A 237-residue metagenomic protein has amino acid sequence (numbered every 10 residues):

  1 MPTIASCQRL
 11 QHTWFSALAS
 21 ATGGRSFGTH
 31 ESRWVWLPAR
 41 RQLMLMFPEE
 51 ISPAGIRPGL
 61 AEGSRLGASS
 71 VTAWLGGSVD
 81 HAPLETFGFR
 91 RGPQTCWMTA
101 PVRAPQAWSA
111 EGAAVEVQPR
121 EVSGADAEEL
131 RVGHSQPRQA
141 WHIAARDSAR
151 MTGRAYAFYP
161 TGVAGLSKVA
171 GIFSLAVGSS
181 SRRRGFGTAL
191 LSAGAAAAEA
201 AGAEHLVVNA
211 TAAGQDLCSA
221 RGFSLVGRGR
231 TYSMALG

Functional and structural regions predicted by a protein language model:
M1-L66, H81: N-terminal charged segments
M1-Q8, A113-D126: A short beta-loop-alpha structural element at the N-terminal edge of CoA-dependent acyl/N-acetyltransferase catalytic
S20-G28, G67-S70, G92-C96, H134-A144 (+2 more regions): A short helix-loop-beta-strand connector motif used in the catalytic cores of GNAT acetyltransferases and, in some
P48-V117, E121-V122, Y232-M234: Acyl-donor-binding surface of acyltransferase catalytic domains
P53-A61, V177, R183-A196, A200: Conserved acetyl-CoA-binding loop-helix of GNAT-fold acetyltransferases
L66-L75, A198-A210: Conserved GNAT acetyl-CoA-binding A-motif
S78-R91, T188, A200, A212-G229 (+1 more regions): Conserved active-site alpha-helix within GNAT-family acetyltransferase domains
V132-S179: A conserved beta-strand-loop-helix scaffold within acyl/acetyltransferase catalytic domains
